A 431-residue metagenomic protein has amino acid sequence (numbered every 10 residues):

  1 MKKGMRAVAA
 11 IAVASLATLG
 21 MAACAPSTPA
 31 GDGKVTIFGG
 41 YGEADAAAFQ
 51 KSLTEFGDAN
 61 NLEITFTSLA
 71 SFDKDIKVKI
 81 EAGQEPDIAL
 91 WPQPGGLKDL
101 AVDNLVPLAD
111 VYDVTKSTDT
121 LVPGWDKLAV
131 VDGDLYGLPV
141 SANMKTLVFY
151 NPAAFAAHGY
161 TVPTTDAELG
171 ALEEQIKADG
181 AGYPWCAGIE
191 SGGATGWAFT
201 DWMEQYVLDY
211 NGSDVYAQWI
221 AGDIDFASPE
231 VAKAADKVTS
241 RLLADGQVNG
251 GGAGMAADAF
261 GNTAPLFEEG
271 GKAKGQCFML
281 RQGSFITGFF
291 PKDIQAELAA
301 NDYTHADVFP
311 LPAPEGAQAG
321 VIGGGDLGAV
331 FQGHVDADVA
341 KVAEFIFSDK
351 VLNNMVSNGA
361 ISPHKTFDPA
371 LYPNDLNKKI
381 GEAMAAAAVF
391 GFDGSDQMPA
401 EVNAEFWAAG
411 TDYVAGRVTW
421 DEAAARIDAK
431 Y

Functional and structural regions predicted by a protein language model:
K2-K98, T115, N354, E422 (+1 more regions): Conserved N-terminal structural module of periplasmic/extracytoplasmic solute-binding proteins
S68-V78, D166-A171, G252-E269: Short helix-initiation/N-cap motifs at beta->coil->alpha
P94-T146, A198: Hinge/lid segment of periplasmic solute-binding proteins
A109-L121, I189, G193, L208-K233 (+2 more regions): Short, solvent-exposed loop/beta-turn-alpha elements that line the ligand-binding surface or hinge of extracytoplasmic
L138, G170-I224: Extracytoplasmic/periplasmic solute-binding protein
I220-A257: Glycine-centered hinge/linker elements that transmit conformational signals in sensory and ligand-binding systems
Q282-F285, I294-N358: Extracytoplasmic/periplasmic substrate-recognition and gating elements
V356-A370, K378-Y431: C-terminal capping/gating helix-and-loop segments adjacent to ligand/active sites or protein-protein/ligand interfaces
